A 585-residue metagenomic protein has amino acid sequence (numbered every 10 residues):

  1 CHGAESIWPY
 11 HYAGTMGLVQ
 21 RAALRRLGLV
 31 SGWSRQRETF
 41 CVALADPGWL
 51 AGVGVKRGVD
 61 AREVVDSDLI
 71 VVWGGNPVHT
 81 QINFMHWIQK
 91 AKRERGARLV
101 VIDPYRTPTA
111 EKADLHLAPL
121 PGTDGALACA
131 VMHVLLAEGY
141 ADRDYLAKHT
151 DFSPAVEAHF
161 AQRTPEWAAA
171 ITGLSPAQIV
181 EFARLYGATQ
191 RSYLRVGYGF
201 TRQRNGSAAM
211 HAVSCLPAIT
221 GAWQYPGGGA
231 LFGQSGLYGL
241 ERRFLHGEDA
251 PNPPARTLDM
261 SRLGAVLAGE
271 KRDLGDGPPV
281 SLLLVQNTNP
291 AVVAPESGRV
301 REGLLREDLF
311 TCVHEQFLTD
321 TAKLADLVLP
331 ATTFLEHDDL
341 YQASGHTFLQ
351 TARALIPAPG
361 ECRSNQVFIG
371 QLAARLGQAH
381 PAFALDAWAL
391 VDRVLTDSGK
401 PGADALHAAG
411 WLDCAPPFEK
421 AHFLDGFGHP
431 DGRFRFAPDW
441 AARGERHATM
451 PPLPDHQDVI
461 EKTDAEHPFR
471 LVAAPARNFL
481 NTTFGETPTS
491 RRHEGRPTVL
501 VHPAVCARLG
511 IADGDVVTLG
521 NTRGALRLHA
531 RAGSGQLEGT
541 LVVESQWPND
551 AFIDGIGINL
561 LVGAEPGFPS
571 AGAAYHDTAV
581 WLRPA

Functional and structural regions predicted by a protein language model:
C1-L324, V328-E336, L376, P416-G426 (+2 more regions): Catalytic alpha/large subunits of respiratory electron-transfer oxidoreductases, centered on bis-MGD molybdoenzymes
A61, L335-P357, A373: Glycine/threonine-rich phosphate-binding loop and adjacent beta-strand/alpha-helix elements that clamp
D103, V196-F200, F232-S235, L284-N287 (+11 more regions): Active-site proximal loops enriched in glycine and acidic residues that flank catalytic Cys/His/Asp and coordinate
E111-P119, T332, T347-P359, S490: Short beta-alpha connecting loops at secondary-structure transitions that line or flank enzyme active sites
E241-R243, E248-D249, A389-T489: Long, low-complexity segments enriched in small/aliphatic residues
V280, T288-V293, G303, V313 (+2 more regions): C-terminal substrate/ligand-recognition segments
V300-R301, R306-F310, H314-F317, T351-G377 (+1 more regions): Phosphate/diphosphate-binding loops
P359, N365-A409, D413, T482 (+2 more regions): Long, contiguous, secondary-structure-rich segments that constitute the structural scaffold of globular domains
